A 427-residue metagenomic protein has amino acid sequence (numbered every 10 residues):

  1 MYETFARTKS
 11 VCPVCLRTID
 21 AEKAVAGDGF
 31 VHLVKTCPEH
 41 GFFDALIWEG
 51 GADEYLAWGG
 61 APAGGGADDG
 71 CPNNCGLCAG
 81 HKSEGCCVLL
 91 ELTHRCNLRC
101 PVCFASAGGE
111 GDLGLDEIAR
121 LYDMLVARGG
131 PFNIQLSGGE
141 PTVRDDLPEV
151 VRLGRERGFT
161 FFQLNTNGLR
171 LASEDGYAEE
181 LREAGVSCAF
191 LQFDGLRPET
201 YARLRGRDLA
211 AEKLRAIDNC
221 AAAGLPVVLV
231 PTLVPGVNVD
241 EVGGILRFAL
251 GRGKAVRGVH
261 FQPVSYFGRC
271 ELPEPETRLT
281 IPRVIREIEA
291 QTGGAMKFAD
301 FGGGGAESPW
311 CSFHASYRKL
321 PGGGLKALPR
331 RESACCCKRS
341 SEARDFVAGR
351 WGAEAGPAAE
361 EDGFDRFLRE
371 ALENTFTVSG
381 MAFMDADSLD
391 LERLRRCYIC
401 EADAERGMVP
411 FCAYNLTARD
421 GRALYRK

Functional and structural regions predicted by a protein language model:
M1-G76, A315-K427: Radical SAM enzyme core and accessory elements
K23, W48, G111, D145 (+5 more regions): Generic domain-boundary/flexible-linker signal
G29-G50, G60, G64-T166, R170-G176: Conserved alpha-helical substructure of the radical SAM core
S106-D112, A202-D208, E274: Short glycine-enriched, charge-decorated loop/helix-capping segments at active-site entrances that position
S106-E110, L196-E199, Y266-F267: A short, flexible beta-alpha/helix-coil linker loop
I118-Q135, R144-P263: Radical SAM/AdoMet-radical enzyme domain recognition
A222-A371: Radical SAM enzyme [4Fe-4S]-AdoMet core and its adjacent flexible, acidic and glycine-rich loops/tails across
